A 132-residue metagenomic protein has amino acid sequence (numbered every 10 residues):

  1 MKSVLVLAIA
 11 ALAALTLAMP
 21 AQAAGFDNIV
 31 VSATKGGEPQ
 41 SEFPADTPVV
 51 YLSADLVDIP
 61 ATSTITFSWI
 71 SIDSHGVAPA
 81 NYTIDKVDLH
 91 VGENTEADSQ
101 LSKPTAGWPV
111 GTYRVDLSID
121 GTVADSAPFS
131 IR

Functional and structural regions predicted by a protein language model:
M1-A8: Bacterial N-terminal signal peptides that target proteins for export
M19-A23: Sec/Tat signal peptide C-region and signal peptidase I cleavage site
A24-V110, D116-P128: Contiguous segments within soluble domain cores/interaction surfaces
S130-R132: Short beta-strand edge segments in extracellular beta-sheet folds
